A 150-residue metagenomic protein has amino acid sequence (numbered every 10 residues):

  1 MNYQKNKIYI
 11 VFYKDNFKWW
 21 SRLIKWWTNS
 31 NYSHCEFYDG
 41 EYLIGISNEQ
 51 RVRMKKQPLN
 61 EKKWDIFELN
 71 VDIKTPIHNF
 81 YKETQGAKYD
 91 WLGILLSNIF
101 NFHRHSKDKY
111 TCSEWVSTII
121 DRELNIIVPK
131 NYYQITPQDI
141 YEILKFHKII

Functional and structural regions predicted by a protein language model:
M1-I8, Y141: Protein maturation boundaries and topogenic segments
Y9-L69, L96-K107: Glycine-rich catalytic cores of cysteine/serine-nucleophile enzymes that process amide/ester linkages in cell-envelope
W20-S21, G86-Y89, Y132, P137: Generic secondary-structure boundary/loop-capping signal
D72-P76, T111-E114: Generic recognition of short, well-ordered alpha-helical interface segments
I73-L95: A structural motif
S97-I150: Activation targets extended, charge/polar-rich intrinsically disordered C-terminal tails
